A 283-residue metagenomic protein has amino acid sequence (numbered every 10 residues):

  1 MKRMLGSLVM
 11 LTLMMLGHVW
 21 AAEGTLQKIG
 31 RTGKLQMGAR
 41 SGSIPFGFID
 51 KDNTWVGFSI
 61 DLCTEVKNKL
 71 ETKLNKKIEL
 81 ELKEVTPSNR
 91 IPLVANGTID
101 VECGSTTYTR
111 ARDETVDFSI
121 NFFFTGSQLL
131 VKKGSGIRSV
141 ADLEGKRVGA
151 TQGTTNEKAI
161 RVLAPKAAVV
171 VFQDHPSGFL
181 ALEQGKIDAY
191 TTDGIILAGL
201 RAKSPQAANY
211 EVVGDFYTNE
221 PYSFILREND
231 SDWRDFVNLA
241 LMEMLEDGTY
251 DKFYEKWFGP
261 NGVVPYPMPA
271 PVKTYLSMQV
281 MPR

Functional and structural regions predicted by a protein language model:
E23-V101: Extracytoplasmic small-molecule ligand-binding "clamshell" domains of the periplasmic binding protein/Venus flytrap
K34-R40, V56, V140-G153, A168: Short loop->beta-strand "edge-of-pocket" segments that line small-molecule binding or catalytic clefts across diverse
L35-Q36, K77-E79, A95-G104, R147-V148 (+1 more regions): Alpha-to-beta junction loops
S41, F123-V131, G194, A198-L241 (+1 more regions): Periplasmic-binding protein-like
I60-K69, A141, K146-R147, Q152-T154 (+2 more regions): Extended ligand-binding regions for polar small-molecule ligands
T64, N75-D142, M278-P282: Acidic, polar ligand-binding/catalytic clefts
K76-P92, S135-G136, T155, V170-L180 (+2 more regions): Short helix-initiation/N-cap motifs at beta->coil->alpha
N89, G104-T115, A159-V162, P176 (+2 more regions): A ligand-binding cleft/hinge motif common to bilobed small-molecule-binding domains
